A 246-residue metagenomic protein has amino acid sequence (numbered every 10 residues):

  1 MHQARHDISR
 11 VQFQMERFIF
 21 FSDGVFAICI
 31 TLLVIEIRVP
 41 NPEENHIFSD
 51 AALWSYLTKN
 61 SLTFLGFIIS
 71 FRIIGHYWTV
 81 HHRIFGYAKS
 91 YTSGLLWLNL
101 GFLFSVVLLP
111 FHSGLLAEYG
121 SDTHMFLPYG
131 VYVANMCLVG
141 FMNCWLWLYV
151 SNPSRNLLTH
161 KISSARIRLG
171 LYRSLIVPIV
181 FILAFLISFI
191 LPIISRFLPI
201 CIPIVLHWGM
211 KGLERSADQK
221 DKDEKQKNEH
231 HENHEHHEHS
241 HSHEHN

Functional and structural regions predicted by a protein language model:
M1-N246: Multi-pass alpha-helical transmembrane bundle typical of ion/small-solute transporters and intramembrane aspartyl
